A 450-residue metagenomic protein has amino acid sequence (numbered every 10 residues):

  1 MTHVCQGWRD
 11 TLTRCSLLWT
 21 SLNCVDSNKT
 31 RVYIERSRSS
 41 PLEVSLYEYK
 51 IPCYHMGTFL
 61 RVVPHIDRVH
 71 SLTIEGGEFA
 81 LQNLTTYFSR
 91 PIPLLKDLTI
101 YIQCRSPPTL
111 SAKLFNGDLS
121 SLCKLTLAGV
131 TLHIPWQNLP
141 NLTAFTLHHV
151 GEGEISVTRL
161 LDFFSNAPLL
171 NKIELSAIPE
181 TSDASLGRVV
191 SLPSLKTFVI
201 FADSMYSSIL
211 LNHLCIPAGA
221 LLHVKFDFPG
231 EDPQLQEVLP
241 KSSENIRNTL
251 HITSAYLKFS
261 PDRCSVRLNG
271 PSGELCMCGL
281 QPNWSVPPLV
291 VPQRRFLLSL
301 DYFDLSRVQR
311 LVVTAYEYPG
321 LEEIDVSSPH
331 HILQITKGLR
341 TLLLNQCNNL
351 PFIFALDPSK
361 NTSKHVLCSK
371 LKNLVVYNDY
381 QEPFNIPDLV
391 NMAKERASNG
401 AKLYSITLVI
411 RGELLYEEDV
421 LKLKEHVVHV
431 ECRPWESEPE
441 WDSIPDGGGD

Functional and structural regions predicted by a protein language model:
M1-D450: Leucine-rich repeat
